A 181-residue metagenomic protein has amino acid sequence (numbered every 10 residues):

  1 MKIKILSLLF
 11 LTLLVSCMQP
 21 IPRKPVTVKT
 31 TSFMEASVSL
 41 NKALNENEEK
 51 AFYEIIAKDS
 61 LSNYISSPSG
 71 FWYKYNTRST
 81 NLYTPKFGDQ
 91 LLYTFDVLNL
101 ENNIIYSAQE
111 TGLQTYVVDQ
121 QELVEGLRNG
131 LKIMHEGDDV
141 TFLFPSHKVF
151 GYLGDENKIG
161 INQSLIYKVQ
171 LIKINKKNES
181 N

Functional and structural regions predicted by a protein language model:
M1-C17: Sec-dependent bacterial lipoprotein signal peptides
C17-N181: Cross-family detector of peptidyl-prolyl cis-trans isomerase
